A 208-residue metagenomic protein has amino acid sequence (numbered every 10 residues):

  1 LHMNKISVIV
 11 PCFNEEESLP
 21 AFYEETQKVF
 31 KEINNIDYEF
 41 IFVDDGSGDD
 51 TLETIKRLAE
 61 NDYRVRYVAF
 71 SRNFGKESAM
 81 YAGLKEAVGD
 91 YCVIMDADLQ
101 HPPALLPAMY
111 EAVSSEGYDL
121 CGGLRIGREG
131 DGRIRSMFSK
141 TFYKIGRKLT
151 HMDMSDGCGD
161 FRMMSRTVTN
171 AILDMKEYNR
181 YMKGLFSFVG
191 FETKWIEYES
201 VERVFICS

Functional and structural regions predicted by a protein language model:
L1-K28, N35: N-proximal low-complexity "stem/linker" segments adjacent to membrane-targeting elements
V10, N34-G46, V68-A69: Short beta-strand/loop segment that forms part of the nucleotide-sugar
E17-A21, D49-L58: Acidic helix N-cap motif at the loop->helix transition within catalytic regions of sugar-transfer enzymes
F30-I36, L58-R64: Short helix-capping segments at alpha-helix termini
D44-L52, L99-Q100: A conserved acidic beta->alpha catalytic loop
R57, R64, F70-R72, K76-E86 (+3 more regions): Acceptor/aglycone-binding surface of glycosyltransferases and processive sugar-polymer synthases
